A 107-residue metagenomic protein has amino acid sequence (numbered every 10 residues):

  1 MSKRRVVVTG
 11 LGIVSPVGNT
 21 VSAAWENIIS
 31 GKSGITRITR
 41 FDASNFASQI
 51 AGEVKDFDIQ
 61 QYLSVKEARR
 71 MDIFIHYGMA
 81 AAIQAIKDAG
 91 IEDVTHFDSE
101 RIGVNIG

Functional and structural regions predicted by a protein language model:
M1-G107: Conserved "HGTGT" condensation-loop signature of ketosynthase/thiolase-family condensing enzymes that catalyze
